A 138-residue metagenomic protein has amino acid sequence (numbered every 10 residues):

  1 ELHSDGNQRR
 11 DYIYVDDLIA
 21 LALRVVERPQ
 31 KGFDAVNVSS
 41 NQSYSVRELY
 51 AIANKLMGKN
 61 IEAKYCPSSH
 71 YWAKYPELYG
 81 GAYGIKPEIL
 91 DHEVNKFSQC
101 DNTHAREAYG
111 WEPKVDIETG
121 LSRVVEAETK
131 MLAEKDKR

Functional and structural regions predicted by a protein language model:
E1-R138: C-terminal substrate-binding subdomain of Rossmann-fold SDR/epimerase-dehydratase oxidoreductases
